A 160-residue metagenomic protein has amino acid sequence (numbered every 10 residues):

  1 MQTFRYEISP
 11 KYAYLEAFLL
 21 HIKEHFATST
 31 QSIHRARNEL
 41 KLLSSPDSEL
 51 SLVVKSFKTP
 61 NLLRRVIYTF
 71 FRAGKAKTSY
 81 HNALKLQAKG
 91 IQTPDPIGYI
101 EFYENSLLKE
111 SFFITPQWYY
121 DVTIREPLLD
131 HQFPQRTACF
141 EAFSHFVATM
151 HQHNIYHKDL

Functional and structural regions predicted by a protein language model:
M1-H21: N-terminal presequences and immediately downstream first alpha-helices
A17-I124, H145-Q152: Conserved ATP-binding subdomain of kinase catalytic cores across diverse folds
T123-F133: AlphaC helix of the protein kinase catalytic domain
Q152-L160: Catalytic-loop of the protein kinase fold
